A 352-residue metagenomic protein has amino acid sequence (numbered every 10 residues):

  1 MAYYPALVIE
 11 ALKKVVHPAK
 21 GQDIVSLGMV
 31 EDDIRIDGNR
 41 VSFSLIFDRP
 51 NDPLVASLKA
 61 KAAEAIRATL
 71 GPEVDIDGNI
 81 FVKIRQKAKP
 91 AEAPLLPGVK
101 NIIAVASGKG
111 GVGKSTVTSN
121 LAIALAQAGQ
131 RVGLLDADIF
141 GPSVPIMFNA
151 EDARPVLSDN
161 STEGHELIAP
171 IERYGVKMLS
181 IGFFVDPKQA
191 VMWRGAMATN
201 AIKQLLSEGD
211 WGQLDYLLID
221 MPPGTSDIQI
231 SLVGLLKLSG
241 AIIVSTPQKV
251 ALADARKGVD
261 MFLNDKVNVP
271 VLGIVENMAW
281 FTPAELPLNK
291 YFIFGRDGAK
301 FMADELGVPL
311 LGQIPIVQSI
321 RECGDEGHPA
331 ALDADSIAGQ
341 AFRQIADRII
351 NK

Functional and structural regions predicted by a protein language model:
M1-I34, A68: N-proximal, solvent-exposed amphipathic alpha-helical segments enriched in charged/polar residues
L12, V30, I66, V99 (+11 more regions): Residue-level signature of catalytic and energy-coupling elements of molecular machines, predominantly ATP/GTP-dependent
S26-M29, I36-D37, V41-A106: Extreme N-terminal, non-catalytic leader segments that precede Walker-type/kinase nucleotide-binding cores
K59-A60, D215-Y216, P222-E322: Conserved catalytic-core segment of NTP-binding enzymes
I102-I139: Walker A/P-loop phosphate-binding motif and the immediately C-terminal alpha-helix
L125, R131-K188: Phosphate-binding loop that captures ATP/GTP phosphates
P155-S158, I181-A196, K203-S231: Switch II (G3) loop of P-loop NTPases
E326-S336: C-terminal boundary of histidine-terminating zinc-finger modules
